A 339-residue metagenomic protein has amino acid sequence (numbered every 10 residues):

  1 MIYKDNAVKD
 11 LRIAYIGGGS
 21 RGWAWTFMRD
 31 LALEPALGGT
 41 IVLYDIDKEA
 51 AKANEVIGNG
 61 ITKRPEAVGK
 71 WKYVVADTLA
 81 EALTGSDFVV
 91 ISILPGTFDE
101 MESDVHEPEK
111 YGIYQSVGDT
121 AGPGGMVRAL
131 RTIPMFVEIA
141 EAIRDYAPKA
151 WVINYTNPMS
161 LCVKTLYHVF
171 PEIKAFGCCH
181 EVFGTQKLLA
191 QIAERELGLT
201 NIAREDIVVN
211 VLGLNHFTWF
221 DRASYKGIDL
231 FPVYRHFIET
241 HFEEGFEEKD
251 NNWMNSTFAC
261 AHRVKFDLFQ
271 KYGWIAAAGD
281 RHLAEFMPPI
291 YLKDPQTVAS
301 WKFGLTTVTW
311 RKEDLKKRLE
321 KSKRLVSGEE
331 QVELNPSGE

Functional and structural regions predicted by a protein language model:
I2-V105, V117-D119, G125-G198, V209 (+2 more regions): Metallocofactor- and cofactor-centric catalytic cores in central/energy metabolism, strongly enriched
K110-G118: Glycine-/small-residue-rich beta-strand-loop submotif within the FAD-binding core of flavoenzymes
L197-E339: Long, compositionally biased stretches enriched for glycine and/or charged residues
